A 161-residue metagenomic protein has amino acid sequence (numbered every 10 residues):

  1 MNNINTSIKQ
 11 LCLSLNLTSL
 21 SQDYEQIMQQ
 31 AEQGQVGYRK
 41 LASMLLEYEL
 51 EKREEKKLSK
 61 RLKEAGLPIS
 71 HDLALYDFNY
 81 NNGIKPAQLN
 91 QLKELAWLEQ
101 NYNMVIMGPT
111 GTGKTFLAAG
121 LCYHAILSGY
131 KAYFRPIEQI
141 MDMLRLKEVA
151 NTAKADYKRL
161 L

Functional and structural regions predicted by a protein language model:
M1-Q10: Intrinsically disordered, low-complexity and often Lys/Arg-enriched segments
K9, L13, T18-I69: Interdomain "pre-motor" coupling segment immediately N-terminal to P-loop NTPase/helicase cores
S59-L75, Y80-N82, L89-L92: A contiguous, low-structure linker/loop signature
N82-N90, A132-L161: Short glycine-rich substrate-engagement loop in P-loop NTPases that contacts/grips substrate
L92-N101: Phosphate-binding P-loop
A96, I106-Y130: Walker A/P-loop
Y102-M104, L161: Flexible, compositionally biased loop and terminal segments
